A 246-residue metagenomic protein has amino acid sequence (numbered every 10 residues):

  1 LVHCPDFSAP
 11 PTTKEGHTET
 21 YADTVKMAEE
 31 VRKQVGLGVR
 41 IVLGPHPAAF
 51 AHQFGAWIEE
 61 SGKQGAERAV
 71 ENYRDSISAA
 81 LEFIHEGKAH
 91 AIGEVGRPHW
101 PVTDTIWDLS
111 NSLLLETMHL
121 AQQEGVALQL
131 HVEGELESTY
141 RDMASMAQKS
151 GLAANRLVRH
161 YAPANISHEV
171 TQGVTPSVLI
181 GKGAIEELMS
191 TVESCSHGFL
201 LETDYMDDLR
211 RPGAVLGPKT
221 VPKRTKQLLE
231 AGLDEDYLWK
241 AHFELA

Functional and structural regions predicted by a protein language model:
L1-E19, K33-A49, H90-A91, A127: Divalent metal-dependent hydrolysis catalytic cores, especially in the metallo-beta-lactamase
F7-T13, A51-A66, K88, M206 (+1 more regions): Active-site gating loops and adjacent loop-to-helix segments of metal-dependent hydrolytic enzymes
T18-K26, G62-A79: Glycine-rich anion/phosphate-binding loops
V25-R40, I77-A89, H119, A147-L152 (+2 more regions): Acidic (Asp/Glu)-rich catalytic clusters
G38-V42, A89-I92, G125-Q129, N155-V158 (+2 more regions): Structural preference for beta-strand elements that scaffold enzyme active sites
E71-A164: Divalent metal-binding pocket/active-site signature
H131, C195-V215: Short acidic/histidine-rich active-site segments
P222-A246: Mid-to-C-terminal alpha-helical segments outside catalytic/metal-binding sites
